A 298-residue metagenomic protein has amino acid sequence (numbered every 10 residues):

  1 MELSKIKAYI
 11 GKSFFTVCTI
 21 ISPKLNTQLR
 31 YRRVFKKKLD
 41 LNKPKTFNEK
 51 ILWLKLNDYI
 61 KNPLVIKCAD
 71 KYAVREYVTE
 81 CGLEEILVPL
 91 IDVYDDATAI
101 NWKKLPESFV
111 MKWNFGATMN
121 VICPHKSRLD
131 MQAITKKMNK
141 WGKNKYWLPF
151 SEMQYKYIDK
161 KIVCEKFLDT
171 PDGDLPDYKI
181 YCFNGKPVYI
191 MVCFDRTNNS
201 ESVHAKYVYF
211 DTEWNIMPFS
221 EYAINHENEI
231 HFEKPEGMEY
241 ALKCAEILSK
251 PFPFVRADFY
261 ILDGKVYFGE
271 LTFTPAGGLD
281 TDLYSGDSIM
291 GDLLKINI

Functional and structural regions predicted by a protein language model:
M1-Y59: Membrane-proximal basic amphipathic "stem/tether" segments
K43-R128, M138-S151: A conserved helix-loop-beta module that forms one wall/lid of the active-site cleft in ATP-utilizing catalytic domains
N48, E236, I261-I298: C-terminal active-site "lid" helix and adjoining low-complexity regulatory extension at the edge of ATP-using catalytic
R75, T98-N101, A117-I122, D130 (+5 more regions): Short catalytic/ligand-binding loop motif for oxyanion handling, primarily in non-cytosolic enzymes, centered on
E85, G173-L175, C182-V188, K250-F254 (+1 more regions): Coil-to-beta-strand transition motifs
Y94, F115, K166-L168, C182-N184 (+1 more regions): Short, flexible loop/turn elements at secondary-structure junctions
L105, L129-Y222: Phosphate-binding site of ATP-dependent enzymes
Y155-K161, K206-V266: A long amphipathic alpha-helix within ATP-dependent nucleotide-binding catalytic cores
